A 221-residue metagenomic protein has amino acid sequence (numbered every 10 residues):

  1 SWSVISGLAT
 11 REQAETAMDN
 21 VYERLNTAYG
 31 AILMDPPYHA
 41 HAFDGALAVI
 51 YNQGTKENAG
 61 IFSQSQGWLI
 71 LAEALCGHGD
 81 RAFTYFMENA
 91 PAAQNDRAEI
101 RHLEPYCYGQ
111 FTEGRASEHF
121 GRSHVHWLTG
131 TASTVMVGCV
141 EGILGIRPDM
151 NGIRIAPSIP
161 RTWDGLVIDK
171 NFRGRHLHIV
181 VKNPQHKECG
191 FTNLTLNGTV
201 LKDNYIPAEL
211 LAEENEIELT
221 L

Functional and structural regions predicted by a protein language model:
S1-A42, A46: Extended ligand-binding clefts on enzyme/binding-domain cores
S1-T10, E57, Q66, E73: Long, K/E/R/D-enriched contiguous segments that form extended
E23-A28, H39, I50-N58, W68-L221: Non-catalytic C-terminal accessory modules of carbohydrate-active enzymes
